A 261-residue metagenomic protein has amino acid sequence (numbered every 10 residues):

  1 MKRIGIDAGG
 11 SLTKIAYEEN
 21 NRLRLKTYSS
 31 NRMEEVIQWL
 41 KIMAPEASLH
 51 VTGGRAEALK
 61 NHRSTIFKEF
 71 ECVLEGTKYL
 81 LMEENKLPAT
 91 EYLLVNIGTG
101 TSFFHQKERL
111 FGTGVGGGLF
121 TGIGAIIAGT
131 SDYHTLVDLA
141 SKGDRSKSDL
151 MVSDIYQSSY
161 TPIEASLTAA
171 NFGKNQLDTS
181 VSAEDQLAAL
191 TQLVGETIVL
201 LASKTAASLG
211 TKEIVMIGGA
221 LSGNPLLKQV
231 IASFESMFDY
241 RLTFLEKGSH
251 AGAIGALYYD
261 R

Functional and structural regions predicted by a protein language model:
M1-L23, E91-K107: Gly/Thr-rich phosphate-binding beta-strand-loop-beta motif of the actin/hexokinase/Hsp70
D7, H50-T52, Y92-G100, G114 (+2 more regions): Short beta-strand segments
D7-G10, L74-L81, T121-A125, D132 (+2 more regions): Glycine-rich phosphate-binding/hydrolytic loop that grips phosphoryl groups
L12, V51-L59, T205, T211-F234: Glycine-rich phosphate-binding loops at beta-strand->alpha-helix junctions
Q38-S48, E84-P88, S180, L201-E213: Phosphate/pyrophosphate-binding loops at sites that engage ATP/ADP/AMP, CoA/4′-phosphopantetheine, polyphosphate
K41-E71, S102-R109: Short beta-strand-loop/turn "lid" adjacent to the catalytic site in phosphate-handling enzymes
T65-V95, T99-E108, I254-R261: Conserved phosphate-binding catalytic cores of ATP/NTP-utilizing and phosphoryl-transfer enzymes
I126-T205: Active-site rim beta-loop-alpha module in soluble metabolic enzymes
